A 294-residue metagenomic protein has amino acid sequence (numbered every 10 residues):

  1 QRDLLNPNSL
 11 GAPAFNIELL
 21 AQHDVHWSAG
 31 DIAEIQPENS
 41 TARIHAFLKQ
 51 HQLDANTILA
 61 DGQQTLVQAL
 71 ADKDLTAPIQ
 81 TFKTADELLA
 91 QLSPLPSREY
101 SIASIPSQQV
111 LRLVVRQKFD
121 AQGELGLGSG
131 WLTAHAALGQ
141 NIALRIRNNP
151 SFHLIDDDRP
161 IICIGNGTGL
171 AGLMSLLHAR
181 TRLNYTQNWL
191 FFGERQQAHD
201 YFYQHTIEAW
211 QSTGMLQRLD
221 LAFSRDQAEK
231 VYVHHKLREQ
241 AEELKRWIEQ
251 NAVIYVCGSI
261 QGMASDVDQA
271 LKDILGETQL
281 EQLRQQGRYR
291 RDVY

Functional and structural regions predicted by a protein language model:
Q1-Y294: FNR-like FAD-binding dehydrogenase module
